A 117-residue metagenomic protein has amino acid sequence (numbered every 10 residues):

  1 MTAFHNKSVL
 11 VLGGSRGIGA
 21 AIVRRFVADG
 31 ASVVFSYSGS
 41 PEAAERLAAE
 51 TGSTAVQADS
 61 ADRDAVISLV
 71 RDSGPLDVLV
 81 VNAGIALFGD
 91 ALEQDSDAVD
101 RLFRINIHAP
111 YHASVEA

Functional and structural regions predicted by a protein language model:
M1-L10: Flexible N-terminal pre-Rossmann segment of NAD(P)-dependent oxidoreductases
S15-R16: Conserved glycine-rich cofactor-binding loop
A31-E45: Conserved glycine-rich Rossmann-like NAD(P)H-binding loop of the short-chain dehydrogenase/reductase
Q57-S68, S96: The beta1-alpha1 cofactor-binding region of Rossmann-like NAD(H)/NADP(H)-dependent oxidoreductases
A83-F88: Conserved NAD(P)H cofactor-binding loop of Rossmann-fold oxidoreductase domains
D90-A91, D95-F103: Substrate-binding pocket helix/loop in short-chain dehydrogenase/reductase
S114-V115: A short, exposed helix-loop element centered on a Lys and neighboring polar residues
